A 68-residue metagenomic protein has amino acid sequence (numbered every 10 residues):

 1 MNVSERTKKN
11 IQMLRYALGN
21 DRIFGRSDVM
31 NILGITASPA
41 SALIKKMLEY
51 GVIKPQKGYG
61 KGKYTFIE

Functional and structural regions predicted by a protein language model:
M1-E68: C-terminal regulatory or interaction extensions
